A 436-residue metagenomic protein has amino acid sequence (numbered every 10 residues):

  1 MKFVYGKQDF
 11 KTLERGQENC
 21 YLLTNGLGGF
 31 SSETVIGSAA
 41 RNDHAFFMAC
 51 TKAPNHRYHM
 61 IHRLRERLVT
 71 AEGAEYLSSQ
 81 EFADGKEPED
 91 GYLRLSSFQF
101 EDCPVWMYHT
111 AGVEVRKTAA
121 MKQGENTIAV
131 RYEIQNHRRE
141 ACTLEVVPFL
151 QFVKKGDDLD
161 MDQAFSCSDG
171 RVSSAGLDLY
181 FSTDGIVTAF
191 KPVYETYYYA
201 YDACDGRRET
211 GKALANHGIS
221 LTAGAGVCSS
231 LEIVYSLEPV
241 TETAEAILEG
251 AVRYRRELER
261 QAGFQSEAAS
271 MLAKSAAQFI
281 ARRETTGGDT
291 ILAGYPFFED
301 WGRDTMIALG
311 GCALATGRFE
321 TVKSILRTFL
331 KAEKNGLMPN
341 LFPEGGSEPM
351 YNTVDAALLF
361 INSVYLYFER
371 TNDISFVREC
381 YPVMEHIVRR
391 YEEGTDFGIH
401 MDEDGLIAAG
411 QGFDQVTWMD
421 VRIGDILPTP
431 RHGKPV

Functional and structural regions predicted by a protein language model:
M1-G263, R303, R318, P339: Terminal accessory carbohydrate-recognition/targeting modules of carbohydrate-active enzymes
R63, A246-R253, E267-M271, S275 (+2 more regions): Exposed alpha-helical structural elements
K86, A119, Q123-E125, V153-G156 (+11 more regions): Solvent-exposed, flexible loop/coil residues
F100-D102, M107-H109, H137, G170-S173 (+3 more regions): Glycan-recognition and catalytic cores of secretory/periplasmic carbohydrate-active enzymes
T127, E195-G218, G336-L359, Y365-E369 (+2 more regions): The feature captures the catalytic groove of carbohydrate-active enzymes
N136-R138, V153-K154, P239, T316-E320 (+5 more regions): A generic secondary-structure signal for well-formed alpha-helical elements
E145-V147, K323-R327, R378-E385: Beta-strand segments within the central parallel beta-sheet cores of soluble alpha/beta enzyme folds
Y198-T210, G218-T222, E232, L258-Y365 (+2 more regions): Substrate-binding groove/exosite segments of carbohydrate-active enzymes
